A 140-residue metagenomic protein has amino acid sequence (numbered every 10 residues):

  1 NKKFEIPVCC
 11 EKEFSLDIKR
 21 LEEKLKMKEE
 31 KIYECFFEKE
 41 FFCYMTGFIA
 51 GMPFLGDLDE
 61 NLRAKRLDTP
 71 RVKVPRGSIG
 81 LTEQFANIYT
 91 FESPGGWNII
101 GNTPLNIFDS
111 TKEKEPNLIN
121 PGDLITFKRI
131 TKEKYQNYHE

Functional and structural regions predicted by a protein language model:
N1-E140: Glycine-rich active-site loops that engage anionic ligands at enzyme catalytic sites
